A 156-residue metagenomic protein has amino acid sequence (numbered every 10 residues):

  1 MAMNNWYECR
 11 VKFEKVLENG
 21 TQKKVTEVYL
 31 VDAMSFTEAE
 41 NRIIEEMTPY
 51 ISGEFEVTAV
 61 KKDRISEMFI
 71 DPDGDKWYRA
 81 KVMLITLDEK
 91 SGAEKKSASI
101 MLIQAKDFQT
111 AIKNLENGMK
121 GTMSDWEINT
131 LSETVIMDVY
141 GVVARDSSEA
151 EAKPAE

Functional and structural regions predicted by a protein language model:
M1-N41, L84: The feature marks the first
M1-Y7, Q22, E45, P49-I85 (+1 more regions): Intrinsic disorder/low-complexity detector
K12-V16, T26, E40, I44 (+3 more regions): Residue-level signal for functionally critical sites in structured catalytic/ligand-binding pockets
K15-D32, P49-S52, G92-M101, G121-I128: A cross-kingdom feature marking solvent-exposed beta-strand/loop segments within repeated, beta-rich binding/scaffold
V16-E18, F36-E38, E67, L87-E89 (+2 more regions): Generic "edge-of-domain/loop-turn" microfeature
S35-I51, D107-T122: A short, charged, amphipathic alpha-helix used as a generic interaction element across diverse proteins
V57-M123: Short, solvent-exposed interaction modules
